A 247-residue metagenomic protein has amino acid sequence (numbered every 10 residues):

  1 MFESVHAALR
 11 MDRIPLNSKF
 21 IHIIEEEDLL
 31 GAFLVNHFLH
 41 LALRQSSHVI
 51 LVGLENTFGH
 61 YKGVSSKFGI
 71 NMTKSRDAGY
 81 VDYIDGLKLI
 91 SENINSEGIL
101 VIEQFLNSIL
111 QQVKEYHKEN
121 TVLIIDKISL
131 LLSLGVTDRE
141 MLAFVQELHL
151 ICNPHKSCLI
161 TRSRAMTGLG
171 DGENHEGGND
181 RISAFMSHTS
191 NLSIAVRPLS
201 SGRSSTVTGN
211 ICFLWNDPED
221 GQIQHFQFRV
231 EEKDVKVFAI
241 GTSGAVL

Functional and structural regions predicted by a protein language model:
M1-L247: N-terminal regions of ATP-driven nucleic-acid and macromolecular assemblies, encompassing P-loop NTP-binding domains
